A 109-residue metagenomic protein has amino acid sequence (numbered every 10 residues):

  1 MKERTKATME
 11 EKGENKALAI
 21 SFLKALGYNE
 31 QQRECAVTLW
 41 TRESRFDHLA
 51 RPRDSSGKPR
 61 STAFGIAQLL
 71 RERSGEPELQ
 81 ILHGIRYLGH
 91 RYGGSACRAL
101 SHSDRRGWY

Functional and structural regions predicted by a protein language model:
M1-E11: N-terminal secretory targeting signals
E10-Y109: Peptidoglycan cell-wall recognition and remodeling modules
